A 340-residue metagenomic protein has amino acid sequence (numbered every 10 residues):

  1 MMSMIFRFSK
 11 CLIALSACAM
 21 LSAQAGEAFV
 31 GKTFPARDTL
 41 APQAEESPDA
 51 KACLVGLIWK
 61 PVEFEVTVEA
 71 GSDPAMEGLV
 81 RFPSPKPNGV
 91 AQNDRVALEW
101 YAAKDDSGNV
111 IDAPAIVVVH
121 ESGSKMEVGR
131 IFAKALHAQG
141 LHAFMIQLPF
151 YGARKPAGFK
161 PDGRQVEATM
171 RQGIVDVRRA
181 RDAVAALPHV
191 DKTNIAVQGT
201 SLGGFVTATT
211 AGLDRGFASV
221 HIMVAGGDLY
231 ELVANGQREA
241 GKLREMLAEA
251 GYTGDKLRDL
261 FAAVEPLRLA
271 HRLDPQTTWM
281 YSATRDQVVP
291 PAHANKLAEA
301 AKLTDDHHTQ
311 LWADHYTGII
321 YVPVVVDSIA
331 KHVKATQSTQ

Functional and structural regions predicted by a protein language model:
I5-L12, M20-V90: N-terminal targeting or regulatory segments adjacent to alpha/beta-hydrolase or S9 domains
A91-K104: A short loop-to-beta-strand scaffold at the N-terminal edge of the catalytic core in hydrolase folds
V118-V175: Cap/lid segment of the alpha/beta-hydrolase catalytic domain
D162-V175, R179-S201: Gly/Ser-rich "nucleophile elbow"/oxyanion-hole loop immediately N-terminal to the catalytic nucleophile in hydrolases
A208-L257, T317-I320: Hydrolase active-site cap/lid region
L273-D274, W279-S282: Short beta-strand/loop motif that positions the catalytic acidic residue of the alpha/beta-hydrolase fold
Q287-H293: Conserved alpha/beta-hydrolase "acid-adjacent" motif
N295-Q340: C-terminal catalytic histidine-bearing segment of alpha/beta-hydrolase fold enzymes
